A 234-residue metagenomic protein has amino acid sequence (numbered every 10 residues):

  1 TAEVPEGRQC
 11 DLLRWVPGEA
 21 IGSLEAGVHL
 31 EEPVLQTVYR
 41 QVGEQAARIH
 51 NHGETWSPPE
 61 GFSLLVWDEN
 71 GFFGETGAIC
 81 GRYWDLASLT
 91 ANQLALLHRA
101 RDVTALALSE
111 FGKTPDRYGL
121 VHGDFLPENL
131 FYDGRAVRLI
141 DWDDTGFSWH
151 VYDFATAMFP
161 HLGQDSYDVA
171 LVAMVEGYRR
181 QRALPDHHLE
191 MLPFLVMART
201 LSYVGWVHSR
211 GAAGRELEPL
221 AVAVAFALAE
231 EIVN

Functional and structural regions predicted by a protein language model:
T1-P58: ATP-binding pocket architecture of kinase catalytic cores
D11-L13, I49, V121, F154 (+2 more regions): Generic structural signal for conserved hydrophobic packing positions in ordered secondary structure
T37, L184-V196: All-alpha amphipathic helical-bundle segments outside canonical DNA-binding/catalytic cores that form hydrophobic
N51-G61, E110-P115, A183-H187: Surface-exposed helix-capping loop/turn segments at secondary-structure junctions
F62-E110: Active-site catalytic-loop/activation-segment of kinase and kinase-like phosphoryl-transfer enzymes
Y83, Y203-N234: ATP/Mg2+ or Mg2+-diphosphate-binding catalytic cores that bind nucleotide phosphates or diphosphates via glycine-rich
A105-V151: Active-site acidic catalytic loop and adjacent metal/ATP-binding pocket of ATP-dependent phosphoryl transfer enzymes
H150-A183, A198-R215: Active-site activation/catalytic loop segments of kinase-like enzymes and analogous catalytic loops in related
